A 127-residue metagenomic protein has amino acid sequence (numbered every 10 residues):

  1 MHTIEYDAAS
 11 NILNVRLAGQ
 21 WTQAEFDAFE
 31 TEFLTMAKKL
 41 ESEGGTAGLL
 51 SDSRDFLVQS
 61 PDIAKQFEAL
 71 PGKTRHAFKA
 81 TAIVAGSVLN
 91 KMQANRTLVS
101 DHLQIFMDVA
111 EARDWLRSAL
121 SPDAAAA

Functional and structural regions predicted by a protein language model:
M1-A127: Amphipathic, Lys/Arg-enriched alpha-helical "gate/interface" segment within cytosolic domains that mediates
